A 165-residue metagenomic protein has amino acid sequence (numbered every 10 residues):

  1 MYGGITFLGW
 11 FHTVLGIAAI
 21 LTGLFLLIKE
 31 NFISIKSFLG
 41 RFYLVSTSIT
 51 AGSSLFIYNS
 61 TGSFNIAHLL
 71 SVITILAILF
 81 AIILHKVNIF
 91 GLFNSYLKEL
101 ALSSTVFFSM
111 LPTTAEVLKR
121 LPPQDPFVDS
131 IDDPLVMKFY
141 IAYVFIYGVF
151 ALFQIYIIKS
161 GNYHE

Functional and structural regions predicted by a protein language model:
Y2-E165: Alpha-helical membrane insertion/targeting regions
